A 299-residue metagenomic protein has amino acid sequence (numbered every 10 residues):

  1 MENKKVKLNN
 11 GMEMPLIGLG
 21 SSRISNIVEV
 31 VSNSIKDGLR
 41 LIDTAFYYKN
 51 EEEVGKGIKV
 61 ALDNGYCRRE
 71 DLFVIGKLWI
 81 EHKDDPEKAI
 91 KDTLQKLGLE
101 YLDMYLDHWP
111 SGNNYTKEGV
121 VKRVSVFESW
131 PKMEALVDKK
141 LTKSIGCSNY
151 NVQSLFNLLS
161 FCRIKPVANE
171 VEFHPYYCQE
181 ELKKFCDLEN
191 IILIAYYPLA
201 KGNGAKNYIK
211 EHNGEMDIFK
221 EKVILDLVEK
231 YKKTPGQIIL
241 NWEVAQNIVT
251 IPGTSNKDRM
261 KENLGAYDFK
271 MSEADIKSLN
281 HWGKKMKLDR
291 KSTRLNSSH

Functional and structural regions predicted by a protein language model:
M1-L72, K132-A135, L199-G202, R294: N-terminal binding-site loop/beta-alpha segment at the start of enzyme catalytic domains that lines or forms
L16, R68-L72, E100-M104, K143-S144 (+2 more regions): Short acidic capping loops at alpha-helix termini that bridge into adjacent secondary structure
R23-I27, A45-E53, I80-P86, N113 (+1 more regions): Acidic-and-aromatic substrate-binding clefts and catalytic sites of carbohydrate-active enzymes
V31, E52-D63, P86-Q95, C147-I164 (+1 more regions): Distinct, well-ordered alpha-helical segments
R68-H82, M104-P110, E172-F173: A short, structured active-site edge motif that brings together acidic residues
E87-L106, E134-K139: CE4/NodB-like, metal-dependent polysaccharide N-deacetylase domain that modifies extracellular/periplasmic N-acetylated
P110-L288, R294: Beta/alpha (TIM)-barrel catalytic core signal, keyed to glycine-rich beta->alpha loops juxtaposed to Asp/Glu that bind
L295-H299: Positively charged, low-complexity/disordered segments
